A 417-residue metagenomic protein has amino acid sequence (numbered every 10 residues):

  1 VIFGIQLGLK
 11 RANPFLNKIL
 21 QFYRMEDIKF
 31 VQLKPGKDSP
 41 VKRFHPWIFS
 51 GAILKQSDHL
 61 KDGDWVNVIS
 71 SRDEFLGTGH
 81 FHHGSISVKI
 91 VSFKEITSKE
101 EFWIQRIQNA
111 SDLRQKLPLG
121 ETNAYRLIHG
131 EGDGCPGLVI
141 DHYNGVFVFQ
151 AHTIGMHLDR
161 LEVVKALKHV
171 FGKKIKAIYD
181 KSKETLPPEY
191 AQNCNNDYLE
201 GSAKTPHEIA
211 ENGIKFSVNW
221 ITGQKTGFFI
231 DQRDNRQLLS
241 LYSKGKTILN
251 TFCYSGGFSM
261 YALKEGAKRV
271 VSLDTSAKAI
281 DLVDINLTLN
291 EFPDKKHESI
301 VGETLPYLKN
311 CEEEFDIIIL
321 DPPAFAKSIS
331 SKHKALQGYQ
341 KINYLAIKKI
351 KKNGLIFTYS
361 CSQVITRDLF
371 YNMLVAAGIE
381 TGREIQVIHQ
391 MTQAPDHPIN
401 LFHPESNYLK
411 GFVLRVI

Functional and structural regions predicted by a protein language model:
F22-Y143: Non-catalytic accessory regions of SAM-dependent methyltransferases
I128-C135, V139-D141, H157-F229, Q237: Non-catalytic substrate-recognition/targeting regions of SAM-dependent transferases
K246-F252: Conserved class I S-adenosyl-L-methionine
S255-G266: Conserved SAM-binding loop of SAM-dependent methyltransferases across substrates and taxa, primarily the Class I
R269-D274: Conserved SAM-binding motif I beta-strand of class I
D281-E313: S-adenosyl-L-methionine
F315-L345: Mobile active-site "lid"/loop adjacent to the S-adenosyl-L-methionine
L355-I417: C-terminal catalytic and target-recognition region of SAM-dependent MTase-like enzymes, primarily methyltransferases
